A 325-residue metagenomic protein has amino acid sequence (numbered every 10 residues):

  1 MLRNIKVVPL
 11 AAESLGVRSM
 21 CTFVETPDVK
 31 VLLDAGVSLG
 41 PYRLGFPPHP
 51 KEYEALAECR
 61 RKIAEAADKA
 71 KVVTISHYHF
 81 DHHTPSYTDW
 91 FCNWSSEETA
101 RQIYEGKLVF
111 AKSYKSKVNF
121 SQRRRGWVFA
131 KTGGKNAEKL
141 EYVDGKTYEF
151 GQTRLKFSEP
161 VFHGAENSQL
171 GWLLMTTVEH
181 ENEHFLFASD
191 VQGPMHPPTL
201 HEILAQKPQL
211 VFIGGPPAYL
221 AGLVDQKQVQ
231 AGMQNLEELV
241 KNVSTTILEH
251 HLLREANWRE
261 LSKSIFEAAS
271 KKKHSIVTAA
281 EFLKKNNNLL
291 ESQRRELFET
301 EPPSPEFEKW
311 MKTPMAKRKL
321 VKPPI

Functional and structural regions predicted by a protein language model:
M1-D68, S121-P198, N288-I325: Core dinuclear metal-dependent hydrolase active-site scaffold
F23, F46-P48, Y87-F91, R124-R125 (+3 more regions): Short, glycine/charged-enriched secondary-structure capping and boundary segments
L32-G36, A70-D81, F110-S113, L186-V191 (+3 more regions): Active-site neighborhood of phospho(di)ester-bond hydrolases with catalytic His/Asp-centered motifs
Y42-R43, L220-D225, N286-N288: Short, charged, surface-exposed secondary-structure boundary motifs
P47-K107, A205-F212, Y219-L220: Active-site metal-binding motif and surrounding structural segment of the metallo-beta-lactamase
S86-K107, K131-G134, Q209, L261-A280: Short, electropositive alpha-helical surface patch
H163-Q206, V211-S270: Internal alpha/beta domain cores that form substrate/cofactor-binding pockets in large enzymes and binding proteins
Q228-I325: Binuclear metal-ion centers of metallo-dependent hydrolases, dominated by the metallo-beta-lactamase
